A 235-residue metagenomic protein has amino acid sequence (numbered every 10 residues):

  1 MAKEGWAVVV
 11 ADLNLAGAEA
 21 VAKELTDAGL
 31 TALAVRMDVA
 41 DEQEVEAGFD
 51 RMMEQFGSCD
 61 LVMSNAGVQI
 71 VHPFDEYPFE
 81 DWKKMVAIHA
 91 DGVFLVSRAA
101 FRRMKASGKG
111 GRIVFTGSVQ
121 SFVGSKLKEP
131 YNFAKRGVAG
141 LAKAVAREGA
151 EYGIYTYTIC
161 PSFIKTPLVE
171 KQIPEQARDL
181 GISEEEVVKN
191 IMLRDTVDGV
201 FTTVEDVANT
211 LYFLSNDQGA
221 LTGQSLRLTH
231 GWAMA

Functional and structural regions predicted by a protein language model:
M63, A150, Y155, L221-G223: Short, small/polar-rich loop/turn modules that mediate ligand/substrate recognition or access, typified
Q69, Y77, G124-F133, A144 (+1 more regions): Active-site loop-to-helix junction immediately N-terminal to the catalytic Tyr of the SDR YXXXK motif in Rossmann-fold
P73-F74, P78-V86, M192: Substrate-binding pocket helix/loop in short-chain dehydrogenase/reductase
F94, V200-L228: C-terminal substrate-recognition "lid" of short-chain dehydrogenase/reductases
S97, A134, A142: Active-site helix of classical SDR
R102, R147-E151: Alpha-helical segment proximal to the catalytic Tyr-Lys
S118: Residue(s) in the substrate-gating loop at a strand-loop-helix junction that position the organic substrate next
